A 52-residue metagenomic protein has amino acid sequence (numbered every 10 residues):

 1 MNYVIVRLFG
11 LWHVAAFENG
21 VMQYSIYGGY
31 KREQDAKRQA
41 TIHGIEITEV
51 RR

Functional and structural regions predicted by a protein language model:
M1-I26, I42-R52: Short N-terminal "domain-start" leader segments that mark the transition from disordered tails or signal peptides into
Y27-K31: Conserved aromatic
